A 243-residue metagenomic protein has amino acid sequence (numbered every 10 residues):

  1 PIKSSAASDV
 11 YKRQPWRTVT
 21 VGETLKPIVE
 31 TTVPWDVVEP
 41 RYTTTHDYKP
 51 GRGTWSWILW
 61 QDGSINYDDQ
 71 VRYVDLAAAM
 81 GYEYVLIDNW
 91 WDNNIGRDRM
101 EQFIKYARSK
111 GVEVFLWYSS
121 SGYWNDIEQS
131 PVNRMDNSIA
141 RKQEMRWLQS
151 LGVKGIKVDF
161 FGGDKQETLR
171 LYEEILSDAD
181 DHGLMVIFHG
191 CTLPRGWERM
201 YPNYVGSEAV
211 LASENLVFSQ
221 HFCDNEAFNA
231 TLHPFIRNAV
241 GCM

Functional and structural regions predicted by a protein language model:
P1-A7, Y11: Single conserved hydrophobic/aromatic residue that forms the stacking wall/gate of nucleotide- or nucleobase-binding
I2, H46-Y48, A79, Y106 (+1 more regions): A generic structural signal for short, solvent-exposed coil/turn residues that cap or connect secondary-structure
S4, E23-T24, S119: Short, solvent-exposed coil/turn linker segments
K12-Y84: An acidic-aromatic substrate-binding cleft motif
N89-M243: Aromatic- and carboxylate-enriched substrate-binding clefts and catalytic-loop regions of carbohydrate-active enzymes
